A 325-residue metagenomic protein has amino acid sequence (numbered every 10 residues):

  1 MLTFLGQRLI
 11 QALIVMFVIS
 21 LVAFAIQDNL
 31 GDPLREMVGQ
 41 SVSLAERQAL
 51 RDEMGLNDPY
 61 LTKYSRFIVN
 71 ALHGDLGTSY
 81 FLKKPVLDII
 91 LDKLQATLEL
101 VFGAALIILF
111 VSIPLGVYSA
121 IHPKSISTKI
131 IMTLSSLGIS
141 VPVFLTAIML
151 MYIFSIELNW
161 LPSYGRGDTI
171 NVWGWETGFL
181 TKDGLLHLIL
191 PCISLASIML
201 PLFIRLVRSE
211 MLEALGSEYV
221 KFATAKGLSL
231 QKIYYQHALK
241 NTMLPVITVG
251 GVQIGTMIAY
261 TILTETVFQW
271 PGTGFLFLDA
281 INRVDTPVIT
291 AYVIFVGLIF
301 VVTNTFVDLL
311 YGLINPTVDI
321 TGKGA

Functional and structural regions predicted by a protein language model:
L2-T3, L94-S127, V143, W175-A325: Alpha-helical transmembrane segments of integral membrane proteins, especially multi-pass inner/plasma-membrane
G6-M16: N-terminal signal-anchor/signal peptide hydrophobic helix marking the start of the first transmembrane segment
L9, E46, L50, Y60-L76 (+9 more regions): Hydrophobic alpha-helical segments of integral membrane proteins, encompassing both true transmembrane helices
V15-S65, F154, L158-L180: Hydrophobic alpha-helical transmembrane segments of membrane transport/permease proteins and related membrane-embedded
N29-L30, G138-V141, I258: Transmembrane helix irregularities
N57-I113: An internal, D/E-rich "acidic patch" concept
T133-V141, L145-L200: Membrane-water interface segments at transmembrane-helix boundaries in multipass membrane proteins
